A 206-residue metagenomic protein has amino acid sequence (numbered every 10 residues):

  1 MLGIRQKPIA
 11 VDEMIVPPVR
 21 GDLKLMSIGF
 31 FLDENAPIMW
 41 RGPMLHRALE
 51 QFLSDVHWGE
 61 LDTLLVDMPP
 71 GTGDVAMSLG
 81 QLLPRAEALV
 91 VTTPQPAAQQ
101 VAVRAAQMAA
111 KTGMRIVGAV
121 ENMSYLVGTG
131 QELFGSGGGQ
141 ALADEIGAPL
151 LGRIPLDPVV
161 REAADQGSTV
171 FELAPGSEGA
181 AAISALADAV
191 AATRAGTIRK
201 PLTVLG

Functional and structural regions predicted by a protein language model:
M1-N35, H46, L53, Q140: Phosphate-binding loop that captures ATP/GTP phosphates
R5, F31-P43, V90-A97: Flexible beta-alpha connector loops of hexameric P-loop NTPases
K7-D12, W58-L61, A195-K200: Active-site phosphate-binding and catalytic loops of NTP-dependent enzymes
S27-G29, A163-S168: The feature captures the short pre-catalytic strand/loop hairpin that immediately precedes and shapes the active-site
P43-R47, D144, A181: Residues on a specific face of well-ordered alpha-helices
Q51, D55-W58, D62-A163: Conserved catalytic-core segment of NTP-binding enzymes
Q166-A180: C-terminal boundary of histidine-terminating zinc-finger modules
A185-A189, I198-G206: A short, charged, Gly/Pro-tolerant segment at domain boundaries
